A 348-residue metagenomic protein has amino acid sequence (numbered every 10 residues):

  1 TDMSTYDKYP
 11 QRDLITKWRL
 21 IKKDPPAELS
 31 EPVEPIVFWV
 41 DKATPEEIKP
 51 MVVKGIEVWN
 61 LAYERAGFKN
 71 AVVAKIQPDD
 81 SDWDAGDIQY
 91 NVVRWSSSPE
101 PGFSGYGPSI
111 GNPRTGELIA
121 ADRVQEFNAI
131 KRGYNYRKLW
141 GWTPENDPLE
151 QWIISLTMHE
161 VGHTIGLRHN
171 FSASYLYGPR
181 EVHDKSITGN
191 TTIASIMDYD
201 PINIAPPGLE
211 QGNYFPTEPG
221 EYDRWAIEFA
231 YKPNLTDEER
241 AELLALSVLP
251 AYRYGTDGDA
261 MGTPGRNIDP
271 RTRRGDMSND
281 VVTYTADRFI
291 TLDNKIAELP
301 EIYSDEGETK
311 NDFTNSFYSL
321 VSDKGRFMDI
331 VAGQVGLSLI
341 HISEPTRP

Functional and structural regions predicted by a protein language model:
T1-T44, A62, A66, Q77-L149 (+2 more regions): Auxiliary tRNA-acceptor-end handling modules of aminoacyl-tRNA synthetases
A43-A71: Zn2+-dependent metallopeptidase catalytic core
I48-G55, L149, I153, T157: Stable alpha-helical elements in mature extracytoplasmic
P50, G105, Y134, P206-G212: Short conserved micro-motifs at the rims of enzyme active sites and ligand-binding pockets
E57-F68, G162-H163, L167, I202 (+1 more regions): Sec-exported extracytoplasmic/periplasmic mature domains
I76-S97, Q151-P207: The catalytic-center signature of Zn2+-dependent metalloproteases
E117-L156, Q211-S247: Polar, glycine-rich mid-to-C-terminal structural blocks that act as macromolecule-binding/assembly scaffolds
S174-S343, R347: Conserved catalytic/binding loops enriched for acidic/polar residues
